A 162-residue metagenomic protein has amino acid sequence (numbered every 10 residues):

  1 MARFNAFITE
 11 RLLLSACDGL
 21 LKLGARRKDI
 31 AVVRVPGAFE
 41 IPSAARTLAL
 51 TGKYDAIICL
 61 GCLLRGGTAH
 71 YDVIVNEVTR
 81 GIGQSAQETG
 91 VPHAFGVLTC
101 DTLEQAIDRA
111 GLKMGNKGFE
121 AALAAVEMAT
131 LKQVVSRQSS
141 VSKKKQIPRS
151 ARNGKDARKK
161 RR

Functional and structural regions predicted by a protein language model:
M1-P36: Glycine-rich phosphate/diphosphate-binding loop of Rossmann-like nucleotide-binding domains
I8, E40-I82: Glycine-rich phosphate-binding loop
V32-G37, V73-V75, K113: Active-site nucleophile and cofactor-binding loops and adjacent substrate-binding regions of central metabolic enzymes
V33-T51, V97, T102-L103: Glycine-rich oxoanion-binding loops at beta->alpha junctions
D72-T99: Short, acidic/small-residue loops that bind anionic groups at enzyme active sites
D101-G115: Phosphate-binding/catalytic loops
G115-R137: A charged, well-structured terminal subsegment
Q133-R162: Intrinsic disorder/low-complexity segments
